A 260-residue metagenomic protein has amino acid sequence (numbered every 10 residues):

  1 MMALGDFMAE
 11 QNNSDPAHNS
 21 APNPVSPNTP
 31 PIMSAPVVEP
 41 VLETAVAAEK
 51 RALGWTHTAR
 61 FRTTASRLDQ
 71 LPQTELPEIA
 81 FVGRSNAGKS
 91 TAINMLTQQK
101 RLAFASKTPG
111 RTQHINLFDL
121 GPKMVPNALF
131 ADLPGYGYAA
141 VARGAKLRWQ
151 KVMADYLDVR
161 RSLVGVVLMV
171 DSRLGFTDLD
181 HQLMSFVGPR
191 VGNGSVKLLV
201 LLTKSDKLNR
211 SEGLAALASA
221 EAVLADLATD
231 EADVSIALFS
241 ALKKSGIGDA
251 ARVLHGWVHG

Functional and structural regions predicted by a protein language model:
A3-F7, Q11, V141-A142: Long, charge-rich intrinsically disordered regions
F7, P30-Y138: Conserved G1/Walker A P-loop phosphate-binding module
Q11-L42, N193: Intrinsically disordered, low-complexity terminal tails and inter-domain linkers enriched for S/T/G/P/D/E
H57-A65, L208-G260: Canonical P-loop GTPase G-domain recognition
L71, T112-I115, P134-L163, R173-S185: Switch II of P-loop NTPase G domains
E75, R101, H114, P126-L129 (+8 more regions): Helical mechanochemical/support elements of P-loop NTPase systems and associated helical scaffolds
D132, T203, S240: Active-site glycine-centered loops adjacent to acidic/histidine catalytic or metal-binding residues that shape
A154-A232: Conserved C-terminal guanine-recognition region of P-loop GTPase G domains, centered on the G4
